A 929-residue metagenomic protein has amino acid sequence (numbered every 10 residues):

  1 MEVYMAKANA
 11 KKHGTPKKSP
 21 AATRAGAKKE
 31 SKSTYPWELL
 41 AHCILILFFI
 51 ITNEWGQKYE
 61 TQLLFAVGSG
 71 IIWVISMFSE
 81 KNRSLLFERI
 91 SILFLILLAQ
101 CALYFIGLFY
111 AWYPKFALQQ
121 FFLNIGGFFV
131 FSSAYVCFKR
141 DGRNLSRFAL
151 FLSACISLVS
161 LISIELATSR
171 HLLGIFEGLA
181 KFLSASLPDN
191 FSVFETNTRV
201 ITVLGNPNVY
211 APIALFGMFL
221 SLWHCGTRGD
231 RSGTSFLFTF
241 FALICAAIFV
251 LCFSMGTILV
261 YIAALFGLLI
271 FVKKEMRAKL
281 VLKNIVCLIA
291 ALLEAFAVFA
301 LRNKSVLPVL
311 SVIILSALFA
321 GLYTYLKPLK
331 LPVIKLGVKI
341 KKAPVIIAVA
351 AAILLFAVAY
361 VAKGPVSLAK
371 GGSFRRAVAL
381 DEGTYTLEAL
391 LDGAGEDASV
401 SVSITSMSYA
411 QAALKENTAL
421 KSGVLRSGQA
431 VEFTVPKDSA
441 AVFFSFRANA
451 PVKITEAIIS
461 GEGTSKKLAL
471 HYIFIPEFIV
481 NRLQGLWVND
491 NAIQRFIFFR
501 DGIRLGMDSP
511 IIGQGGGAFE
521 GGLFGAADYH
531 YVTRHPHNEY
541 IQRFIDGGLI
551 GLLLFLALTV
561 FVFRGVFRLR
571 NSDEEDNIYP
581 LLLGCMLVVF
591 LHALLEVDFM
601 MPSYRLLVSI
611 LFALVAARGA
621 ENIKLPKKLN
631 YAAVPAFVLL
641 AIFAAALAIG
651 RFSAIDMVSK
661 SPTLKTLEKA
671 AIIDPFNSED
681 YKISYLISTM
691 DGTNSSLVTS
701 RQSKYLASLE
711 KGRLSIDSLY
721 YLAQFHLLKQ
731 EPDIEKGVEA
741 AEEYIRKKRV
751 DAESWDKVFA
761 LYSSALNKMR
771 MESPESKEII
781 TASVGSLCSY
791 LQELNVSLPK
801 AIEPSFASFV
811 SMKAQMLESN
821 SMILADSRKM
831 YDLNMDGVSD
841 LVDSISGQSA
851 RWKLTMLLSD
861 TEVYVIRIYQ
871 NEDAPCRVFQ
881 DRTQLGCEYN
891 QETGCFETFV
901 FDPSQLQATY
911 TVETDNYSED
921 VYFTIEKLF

Functional and structural regions predicted by a protein language model:
M1-Y4: Short, Lys/Arg-enriched N-terminal segments with co-localized hydrophobic residues within the first ~10-30 amino acids
A6-S33, S84-R89, L329-K341, N571-D576 (+1 more regions): Membrane-interfacial, low-structure loops and terminal tails that flank and connect transmembrane helices in multi-pass
K7-N9, S367-I475, N481, L664-F929: C-terminal luminal/periplasmic domains and tails of membrane-associated envelope-modifying transferases
K29-N53, F65-I75, C101-L108, Q120-S133 (+8 more regions): Alpha-helical transmembrane segments of multi-pass inner-membrane proteins
S76-E88, F105-F116: Transmembrane alpha-helix boundary signature
L161-S186, S439, T464-I497, D501-L505: Aromatic-rich transmembrane-lumenal/periplasmic boundary elements in polytopic membrane proteins
N206, P476-T533, Y540-R543, G547-L554: TM-adjacent membrane-interface loops and short helices in multi-pass inner/ER membrane proteins
L355-S373, V638-K665: Hydrophobic alpha-helical transmembrane segments in integral membrane proteins
